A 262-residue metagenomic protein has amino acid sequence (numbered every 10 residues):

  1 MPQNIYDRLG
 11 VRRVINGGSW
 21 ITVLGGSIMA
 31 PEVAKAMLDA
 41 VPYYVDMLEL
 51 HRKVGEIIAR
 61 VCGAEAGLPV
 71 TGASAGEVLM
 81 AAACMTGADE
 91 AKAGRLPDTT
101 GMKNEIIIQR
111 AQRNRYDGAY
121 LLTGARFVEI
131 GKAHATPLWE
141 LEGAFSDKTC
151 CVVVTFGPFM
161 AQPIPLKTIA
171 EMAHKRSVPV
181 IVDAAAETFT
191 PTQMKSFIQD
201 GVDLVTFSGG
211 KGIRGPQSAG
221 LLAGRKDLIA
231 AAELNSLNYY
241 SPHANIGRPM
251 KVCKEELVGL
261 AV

Functional and structural regions predicted by a protein language model:
P2-I28, G55-V70, S74-A261: Conserved PLP-enzyme active-site core in the AAT-like
N16-K53: A glycine-/small-polar-enriched, mobile loop at the entrance of the PLP active site in fold-type I
